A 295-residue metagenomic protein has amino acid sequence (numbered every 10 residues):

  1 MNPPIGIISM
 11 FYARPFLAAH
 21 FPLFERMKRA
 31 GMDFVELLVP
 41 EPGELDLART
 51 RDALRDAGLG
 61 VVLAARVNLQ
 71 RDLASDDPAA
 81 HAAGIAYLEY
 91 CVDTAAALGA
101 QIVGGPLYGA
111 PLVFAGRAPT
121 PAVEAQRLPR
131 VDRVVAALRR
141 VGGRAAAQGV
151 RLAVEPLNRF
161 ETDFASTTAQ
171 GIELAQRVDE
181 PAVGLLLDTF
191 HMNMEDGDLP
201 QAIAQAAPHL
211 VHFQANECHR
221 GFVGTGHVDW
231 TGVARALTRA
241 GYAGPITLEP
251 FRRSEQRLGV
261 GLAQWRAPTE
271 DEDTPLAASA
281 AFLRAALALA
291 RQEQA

Functional and structural regions predicted by a protein language model:
M1-F11, L17-G31, G99-Q101, A165-L187 (+1 more regions): Histidine-acidic metal/acid-base catalytic patches
I5-A19, R71-I85, E124-R130, D163-F164 (+1 more regions): Active-site mouth loops of central-metabolism enzymes
F11-A13, V39-E41, V67-L69, L107-P111 (+4 more regions): Active-site-proximal loop/turn and secondary-structure-junction residues that shape catalytic pockets, frequently
M27, L54, C91, A95 (+4 more regions): Generic structural signal for hydrophobic
F34-D56, L107-F114: Glycine-rich, proline-tolerant flexible connector loops at the mouths of alpha/beta enzymes
E36, V62-A65, G104, A153 (+2 more regions): Conserved beta-strand positions in the central sheet of alpha/beta enzyme cores
Q70-S75, P111-A115, E161, M194 (+2 more regions): A short acidic, helix-capping loop that chelates divalent metal ions and anchors anionic groups
A79-G184, R266, E270-D273: Active-site acidic/histidine proton-transfer and metal-coordination neighborhood in alpha/beta enzyme cores
